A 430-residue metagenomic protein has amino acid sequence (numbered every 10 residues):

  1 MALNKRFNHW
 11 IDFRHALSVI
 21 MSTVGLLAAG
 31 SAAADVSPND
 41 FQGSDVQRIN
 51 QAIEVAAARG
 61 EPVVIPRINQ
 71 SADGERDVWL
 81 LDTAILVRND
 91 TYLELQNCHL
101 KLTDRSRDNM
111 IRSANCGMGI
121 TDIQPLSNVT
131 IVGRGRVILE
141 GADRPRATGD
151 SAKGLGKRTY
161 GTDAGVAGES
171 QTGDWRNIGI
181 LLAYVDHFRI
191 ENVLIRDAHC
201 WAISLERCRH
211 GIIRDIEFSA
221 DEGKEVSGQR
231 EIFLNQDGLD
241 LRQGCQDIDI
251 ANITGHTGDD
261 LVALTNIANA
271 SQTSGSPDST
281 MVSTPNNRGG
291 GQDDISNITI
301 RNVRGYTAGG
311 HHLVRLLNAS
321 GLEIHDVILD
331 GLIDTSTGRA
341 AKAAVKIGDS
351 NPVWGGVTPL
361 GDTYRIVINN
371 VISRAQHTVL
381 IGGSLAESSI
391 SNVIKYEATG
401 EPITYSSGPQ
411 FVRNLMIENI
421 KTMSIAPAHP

Functional and structural regions predicted by a protein language model:
M1-F13: N-terminal secretory signal peptides that target proteins for export/translocation
N4, S18, G30-S31, A58: Short stretches within intrinsically disordered, low-complexity N-terminal or propeptide regions
R14-A16, D260: Intrinsically disordered, low-complexity serine/threonine-rich segments
A16-A28: Bacterial N-terminal signal peptides
A33-P430: Extracellular/periplasmic carbohydrate-active domains that bind, remodel, or depolymerize complex polysaccharides
